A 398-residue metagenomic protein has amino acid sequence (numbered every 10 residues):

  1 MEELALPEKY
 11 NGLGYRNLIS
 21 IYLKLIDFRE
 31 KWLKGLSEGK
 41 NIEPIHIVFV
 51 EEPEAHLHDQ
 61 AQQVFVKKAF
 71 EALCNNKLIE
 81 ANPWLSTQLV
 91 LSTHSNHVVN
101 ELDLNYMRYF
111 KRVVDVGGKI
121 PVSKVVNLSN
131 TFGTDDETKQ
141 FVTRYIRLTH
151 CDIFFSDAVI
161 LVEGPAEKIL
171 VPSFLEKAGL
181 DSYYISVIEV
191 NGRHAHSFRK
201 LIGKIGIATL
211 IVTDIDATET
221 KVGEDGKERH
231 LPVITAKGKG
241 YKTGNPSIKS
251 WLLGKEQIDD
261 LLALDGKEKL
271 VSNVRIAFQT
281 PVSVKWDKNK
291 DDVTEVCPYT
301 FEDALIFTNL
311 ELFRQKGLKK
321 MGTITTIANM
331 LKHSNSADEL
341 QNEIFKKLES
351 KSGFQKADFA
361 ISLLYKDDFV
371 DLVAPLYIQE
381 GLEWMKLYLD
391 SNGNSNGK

Functional and structural regions predicted by a protein language model:
M1-V50, E71, N75-K77: Extended helical coiled-coil dimerization/tether regions that scaffold and oligomerize large DNA-maintenance assemblies
P44-H46, K77-V90, A208: Loop/turn-to-beta-strand initiation segments
E52-L57, V98: ABC ATPase nucleotide-binding domain "signature" loop
H58-D59, Q63, E101: Conserved D-loop-proximal element of ABC-family nucleotide-binding domains
V64-A69: Conserved hydrophobic alpha-helix in the ABC-type ATPase nucleotide-binding domain
T87, T93-S95, R112, D214: Conserved H-loop
S95-E101: Conserved H-loop
R112-K398: Acidic, divalent-metal-binding catalytic cores of TOPRIM and closely related two-metal-ion phosphodiester/pyrophosphate
